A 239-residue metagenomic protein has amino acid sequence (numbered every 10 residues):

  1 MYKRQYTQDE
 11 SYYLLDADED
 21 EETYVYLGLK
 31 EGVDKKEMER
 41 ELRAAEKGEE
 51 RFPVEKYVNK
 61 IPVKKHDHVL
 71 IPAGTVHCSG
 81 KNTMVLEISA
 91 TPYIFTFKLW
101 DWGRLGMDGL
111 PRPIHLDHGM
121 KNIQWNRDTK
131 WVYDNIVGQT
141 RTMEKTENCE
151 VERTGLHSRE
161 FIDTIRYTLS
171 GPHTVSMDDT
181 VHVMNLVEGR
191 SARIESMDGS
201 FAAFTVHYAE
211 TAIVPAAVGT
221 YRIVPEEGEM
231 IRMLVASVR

Functional and structural regions predicted by a protein language model:
M1-K65, G80-R190, I194-D198, A203-F204 (+2 more regions): Active-site region of the double-stranded beta-helix
H68-C78, I94, T211-A212, A216-I223: Histidine-centered metal-chelating micro-motifs
F204-R239: TerminUS-proximal long segments
